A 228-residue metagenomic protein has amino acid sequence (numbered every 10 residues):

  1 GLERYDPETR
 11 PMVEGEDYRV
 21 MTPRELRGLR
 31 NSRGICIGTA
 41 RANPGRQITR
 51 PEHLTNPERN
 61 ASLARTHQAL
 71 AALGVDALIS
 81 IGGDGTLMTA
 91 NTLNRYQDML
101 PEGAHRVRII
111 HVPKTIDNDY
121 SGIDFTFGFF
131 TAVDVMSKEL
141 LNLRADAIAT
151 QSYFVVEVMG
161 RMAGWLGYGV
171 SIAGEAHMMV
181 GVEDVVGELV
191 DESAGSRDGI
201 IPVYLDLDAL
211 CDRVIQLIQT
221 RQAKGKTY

Functional and structural regions predicted by a protein language model:
G1-L2, R41-A42, G83-D84, V107 (+2 more regions): Short, ordered loop/turn segments at secondary-structure junctions
G1-L73: Glycine-rich nucleotide/cofactor/substrate-binding loop typically near the N-terminus or early in the first domain
L2, G45, N60-A64, G83-T92 (+2 more regions): Short glycine/serine/threonine-rich phosphate/pyrophosphate-binding segments that cradle anionic phosphate groups
E3-R10, D119-G128: Active-site-proximal loop->helix
E25, R33, I116, S121 (+1 more regions): Glycine-rich, flexible loop/turn motifs
G34-I37, I109-H111, V155, M179: Conserved beta-strand scaffold positions in the cores of enzyme catalytic domains, especially in NTP/NDP-utilizing
G45-T49, N118-Y120, L189-D191: Short acidic/His/Gly/Ser-rich catalytic and metal-binding motifs that mark active-site loops of diverse hydrolases
Q68-L73, A77-G82, M88-T92, Y96-L100 (+2 more regions): Accessory alpha-helical/coil subdomains and C-terminal extensions that flank or cap enzyme catalytic cores
